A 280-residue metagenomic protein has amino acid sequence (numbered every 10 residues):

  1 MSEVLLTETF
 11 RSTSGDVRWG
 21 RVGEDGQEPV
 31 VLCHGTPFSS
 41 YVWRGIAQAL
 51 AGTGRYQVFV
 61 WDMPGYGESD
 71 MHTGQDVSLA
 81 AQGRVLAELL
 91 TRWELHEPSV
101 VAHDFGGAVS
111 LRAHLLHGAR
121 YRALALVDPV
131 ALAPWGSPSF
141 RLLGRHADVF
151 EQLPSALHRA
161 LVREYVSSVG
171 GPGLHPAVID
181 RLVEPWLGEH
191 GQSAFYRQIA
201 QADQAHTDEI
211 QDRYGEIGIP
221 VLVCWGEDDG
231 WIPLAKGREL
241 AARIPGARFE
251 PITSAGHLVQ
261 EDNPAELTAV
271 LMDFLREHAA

Functional and structural regions predicted by a protein language model:
M1-V31, G52-Y56, T91, L95-H96 (+1 more regions): Alpha/beta-hydrolase fold catalytic core
F10, V60-A102, A269: Active-site loop/oxyanion-hole signature of alpha/beta-hydrolase fold enzymes
V22-E68: Conserved HGGG/HGGXW glycine-rich cap/lid loop of the alpha/beta-hydrolase fold
L115, Y121-L153: Flexible "cap/lid" loop of the alpha/beta hydrolase fold
S137, S155-G215: Conserved alpha/beta-hydrolase catalytic His-Asp/Glu region
I217, V223-W225: Short beta-strand/loop motif that positions the catalytic acidic residue of the alpha/beta-hydrolase fold
D228-I232: Acidic catalytic loop of the alpha/beta-hydrolase fold
A247-A280: Catalytic active-site module of serine/aspartate enzymes centered on a nucleophile-bearing elbow/loop
